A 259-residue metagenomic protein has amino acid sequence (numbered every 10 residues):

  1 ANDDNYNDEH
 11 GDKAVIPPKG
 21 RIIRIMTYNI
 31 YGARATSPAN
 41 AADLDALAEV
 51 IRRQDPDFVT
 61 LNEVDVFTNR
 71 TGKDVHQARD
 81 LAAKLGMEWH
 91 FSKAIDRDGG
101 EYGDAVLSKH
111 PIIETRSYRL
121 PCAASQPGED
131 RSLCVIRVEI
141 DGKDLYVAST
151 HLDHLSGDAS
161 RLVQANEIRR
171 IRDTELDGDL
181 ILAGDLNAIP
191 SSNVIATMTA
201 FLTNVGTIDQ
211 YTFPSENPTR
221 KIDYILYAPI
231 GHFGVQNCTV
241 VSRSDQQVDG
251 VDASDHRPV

Functional and structural regions predicted by a protein language model:
N2-K84, W89-F91, D96-E101, L162 (+2 more regions): N-terminal, active-site-proximal structural segment of metallo-dependent hydrolase catalytic domains
Y6-V15, R137-E139, A159, R172-I181 (+1 more regions): Metal-dependent phosphoester-hydrolase catalytic domains
P17, F58, N62-D144, H232-S244: Structured beta-strand-rich core segments of catalytic domains in phosphoester-bond hydrolases
I23-I30, L47-G72, L107, I136 (+4 more regions): Active-site beta-strand/loop signature of hydrolases that rely on acidic residues for catalysis
M26-A33, L61-V64, S92-D96, S108-H110 (+6 more regions): Active-site-proximal beta-strand/loop segments in catalytic clefts of secreted hydrolases
A33-A35, V66-R70, R97-G99, L155-G157 (+2 more regions): Active-site environment of divalent metal-dependent phosphoester hydrolases
R52-P56, A82-G86, H90, I112 (+2 more regions): Sec-exported extracytoplasmic/periplasmic mature domains
E139-R161: Metal-dependent phosphoester/phosphodiester hydrolase catalytic core
